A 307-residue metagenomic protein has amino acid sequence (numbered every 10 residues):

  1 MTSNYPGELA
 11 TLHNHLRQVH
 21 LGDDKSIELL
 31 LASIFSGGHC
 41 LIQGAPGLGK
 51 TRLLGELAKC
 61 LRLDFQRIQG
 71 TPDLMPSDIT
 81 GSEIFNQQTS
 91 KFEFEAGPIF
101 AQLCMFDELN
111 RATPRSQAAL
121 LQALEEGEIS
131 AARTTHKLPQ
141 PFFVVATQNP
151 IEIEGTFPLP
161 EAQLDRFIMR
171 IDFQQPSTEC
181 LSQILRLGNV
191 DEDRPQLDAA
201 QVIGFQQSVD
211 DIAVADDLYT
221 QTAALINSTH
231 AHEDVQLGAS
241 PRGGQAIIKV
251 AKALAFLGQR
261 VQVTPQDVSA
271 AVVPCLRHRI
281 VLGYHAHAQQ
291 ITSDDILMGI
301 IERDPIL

Functional and structural regions predicted by a protein language model:
T2-P6, Q18-H20, T156, R170-S240 (+4 more regions): Conserved C-terminal "switch" segment of AAA+ ATPases
N4-A45: Pre-Walker A (pre-P-loop) alpha-helix and adjacent loop at the N terminus of AAA/AAA+ ATPase modules, a conserved
E28-A32, F85-M105, T134: Conserved alpha-helical scaffold flanking the Walker A/P-loop in AAA+ ATPase domains
I34-T71: Walker A/P-loop
G44, D107-E108, A119: Walker B catalytic acidic pair
A45, I79, T147: P-loop (Walker A) phosphate-binding loop of NTP-binding proteins
N86-K91, E108-S116, L124-A199, I203-D211 (+1 more regions): Canonical AAA+ ATPase core
A231-L307: C-terminal engagement/docking regions of AAA+ P-loop ATPases
